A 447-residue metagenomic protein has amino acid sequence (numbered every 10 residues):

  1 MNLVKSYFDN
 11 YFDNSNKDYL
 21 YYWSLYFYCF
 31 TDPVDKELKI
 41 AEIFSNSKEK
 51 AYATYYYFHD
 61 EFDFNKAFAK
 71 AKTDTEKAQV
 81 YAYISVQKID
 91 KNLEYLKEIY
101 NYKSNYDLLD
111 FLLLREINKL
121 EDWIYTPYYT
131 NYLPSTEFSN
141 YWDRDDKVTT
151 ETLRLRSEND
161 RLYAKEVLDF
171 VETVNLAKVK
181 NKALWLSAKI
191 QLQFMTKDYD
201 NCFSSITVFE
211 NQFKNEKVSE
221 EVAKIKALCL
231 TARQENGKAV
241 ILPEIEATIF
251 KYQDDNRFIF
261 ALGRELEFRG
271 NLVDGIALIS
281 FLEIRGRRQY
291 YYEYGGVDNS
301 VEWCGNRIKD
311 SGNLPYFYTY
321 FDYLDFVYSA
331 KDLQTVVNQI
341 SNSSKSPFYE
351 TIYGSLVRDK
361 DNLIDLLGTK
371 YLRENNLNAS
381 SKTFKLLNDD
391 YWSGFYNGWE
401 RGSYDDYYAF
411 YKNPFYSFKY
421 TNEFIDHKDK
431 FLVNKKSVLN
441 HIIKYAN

Functional and structural regions predicted by a protein language model:
M1-N447: Extracytoplasmic/secretory-pathway proteins
